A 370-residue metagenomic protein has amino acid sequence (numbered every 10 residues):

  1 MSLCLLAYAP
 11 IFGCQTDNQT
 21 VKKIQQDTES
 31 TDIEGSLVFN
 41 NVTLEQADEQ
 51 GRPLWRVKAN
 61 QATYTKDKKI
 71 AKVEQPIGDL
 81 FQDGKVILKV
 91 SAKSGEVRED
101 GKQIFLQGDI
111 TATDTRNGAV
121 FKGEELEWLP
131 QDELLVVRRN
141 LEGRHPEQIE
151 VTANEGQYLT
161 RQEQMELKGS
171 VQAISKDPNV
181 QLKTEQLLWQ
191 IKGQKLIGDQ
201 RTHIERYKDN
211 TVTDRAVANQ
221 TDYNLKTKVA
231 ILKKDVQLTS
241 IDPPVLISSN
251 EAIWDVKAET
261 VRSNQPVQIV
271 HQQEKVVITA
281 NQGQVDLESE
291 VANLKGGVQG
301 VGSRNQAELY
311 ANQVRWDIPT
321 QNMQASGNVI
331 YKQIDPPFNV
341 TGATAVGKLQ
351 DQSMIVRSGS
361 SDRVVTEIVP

Functional and structural regions predicted by a protein language model:
M1-P370: Mature-chain termini and adjacent capping regions
